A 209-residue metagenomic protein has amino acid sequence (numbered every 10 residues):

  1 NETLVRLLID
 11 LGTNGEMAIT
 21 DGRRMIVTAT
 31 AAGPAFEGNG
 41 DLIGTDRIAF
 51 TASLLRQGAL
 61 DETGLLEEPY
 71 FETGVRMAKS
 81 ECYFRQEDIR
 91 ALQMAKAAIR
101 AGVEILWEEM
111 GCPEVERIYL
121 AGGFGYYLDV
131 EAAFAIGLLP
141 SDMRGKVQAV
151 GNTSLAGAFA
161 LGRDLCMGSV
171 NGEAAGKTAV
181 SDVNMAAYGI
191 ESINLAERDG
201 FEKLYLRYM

Functional and structural regions predicted by a protein language model:
N1-D46, D129-N152: Glycine-rich phosphate-binding loop of actin/hexokinase-like ATP-binding domains
N1-E2, R23, A52-L60, E104-G111 (+1 more regions): Generic secondary-structure signature for well-ordered alpha-helical cores
T3, A149, A160-M209: Acidic, glycine/GT-rich loop-and beta-edge segments that sit at the periphery of enzyme/chaperone cores
I48-A95: Gly/charged contiguous loops adjacent to phosphate- or pyrophosphate-bearing nucleotide/cofactor binding elements
D61-Y70, W107-R117, G168-A186: Flexible, glycine/charged-enriched surface loops at secondary-structure junctions
Q86-A95, L138-A160: Glycine-rich and small/hydrophobic secondary-structure elements
L92-E114: Phosphate/ATP-binding catalytic cores across multiple sugar-kinase/actin-like superfamilies, primarily ASKHA
V115-A133: Glycine-rich phosphate-binding loops at beta-strand->alpha-helix junctions
